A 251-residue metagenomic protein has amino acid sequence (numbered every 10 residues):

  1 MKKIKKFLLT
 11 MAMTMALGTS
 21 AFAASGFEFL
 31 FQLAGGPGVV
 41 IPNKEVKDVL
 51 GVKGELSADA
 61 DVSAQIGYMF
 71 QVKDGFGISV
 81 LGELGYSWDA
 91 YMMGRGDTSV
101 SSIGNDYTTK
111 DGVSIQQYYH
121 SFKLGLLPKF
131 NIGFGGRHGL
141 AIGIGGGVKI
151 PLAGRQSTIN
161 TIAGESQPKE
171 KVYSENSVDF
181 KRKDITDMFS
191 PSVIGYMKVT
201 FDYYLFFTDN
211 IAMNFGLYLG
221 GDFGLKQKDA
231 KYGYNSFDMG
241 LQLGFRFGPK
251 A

Functional and structural regions predicted by a protein language model:
M1-F27, K250-A251: Cleavable N-terminal export/targeting peptides
A23-Q71, D238, G244-A251: Short glycine/proline- and aromatic-enriched beta-strand/turn motifs that initiate or cap beta-hairpins
S25-F31, D74-V80, H120-F122, G136-I142 (+2 more regions): Outer-envelope beta-barrel architecture signal
F31-V39, V80-W88, P128, I144-I150 (+3 more regions): Transmembrane beta-barrel strands of outer-membrane/channel proteins
G38-D59, S87-K123, K149-I194, K198 (+1 more regions): Extracellular/periplasm-exposed beta-strand and loop segments of Gram-negative cell-envelope proteins, dominated by
V62-I66, L124-P128, M197-F201, L217 (+1 more regions): Membrane-embedded beta-strands of outer-membrane beta-barrel proteins, especially the hydrophobic/small aromatic
F70-D74, I132-G136, L152, L205-D209 (+1 more regions): Outer-membrane beta-barrel strand-turn architecture
Y204, L217, G221-A251: C-terminal or late-domain output modules
